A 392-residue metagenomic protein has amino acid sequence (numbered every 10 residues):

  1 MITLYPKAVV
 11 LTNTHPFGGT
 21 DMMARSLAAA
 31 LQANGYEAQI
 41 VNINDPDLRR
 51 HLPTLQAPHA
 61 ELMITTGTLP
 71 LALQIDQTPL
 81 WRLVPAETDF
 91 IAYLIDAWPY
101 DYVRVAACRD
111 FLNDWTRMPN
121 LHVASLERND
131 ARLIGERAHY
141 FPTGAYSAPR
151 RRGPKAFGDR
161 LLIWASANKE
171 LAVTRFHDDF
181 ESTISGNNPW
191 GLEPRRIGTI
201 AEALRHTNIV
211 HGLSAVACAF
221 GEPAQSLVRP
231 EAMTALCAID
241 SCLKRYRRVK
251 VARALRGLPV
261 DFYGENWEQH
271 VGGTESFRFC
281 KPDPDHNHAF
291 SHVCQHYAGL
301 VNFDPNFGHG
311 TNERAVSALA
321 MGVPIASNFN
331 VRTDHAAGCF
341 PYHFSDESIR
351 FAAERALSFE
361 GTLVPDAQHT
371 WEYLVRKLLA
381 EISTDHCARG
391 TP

Functional and structural regions predicted by a protein language model:
A8-P16, D21-N34, Q39-P46, R117 (+2 more regions): Catalytic binding pocket for nucleotide-activated donors in carbohydrate/polymer assembly enzymes
T14-G19, M23, N129-D130, E136-G308 (+1 more regions): Nucleotide-sugar donor-binding catalytic core of glycosyltransferases
Q56-A72, I91: Short N-terminal targeting/anchoring amphipathic segment
T68-L83: An aromatic- and histidine-rich active-site surface loop
L83-Y100, A124, Y140, L162: Active-site proximal beta-strand in glycosyltransferases
P85-D89, M118-L121, M321-V323: A short helix->loop->beta-strand "cap" motif at the edges of active sites that frequently abuts
R104-H122: Membrane-proximal helix-turn-helix segments that form the acceptor-binding/catalytic region of lipid-linked
T116-R137: A short, active-site helix/loop in glycosyltransferases that binds the activated sugar's phosphate group
